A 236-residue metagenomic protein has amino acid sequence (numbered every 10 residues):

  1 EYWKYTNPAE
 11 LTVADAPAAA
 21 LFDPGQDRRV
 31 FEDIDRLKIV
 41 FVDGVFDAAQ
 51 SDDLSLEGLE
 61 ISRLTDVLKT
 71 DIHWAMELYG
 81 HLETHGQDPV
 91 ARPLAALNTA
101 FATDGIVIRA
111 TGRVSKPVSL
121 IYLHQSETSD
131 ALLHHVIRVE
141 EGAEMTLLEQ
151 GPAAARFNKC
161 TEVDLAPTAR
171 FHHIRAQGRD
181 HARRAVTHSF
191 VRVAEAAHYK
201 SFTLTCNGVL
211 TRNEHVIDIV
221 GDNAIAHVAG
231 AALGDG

Functional and structural regions predicted by a protein language model:
E1-A96: N-terminal amphipathic, basic helical "cap/leader" segment at the start of enzyme domains
L68-G236: Conserved beta-strand/loop scaffold segments within soluble protein domains that form the structured core and edges
